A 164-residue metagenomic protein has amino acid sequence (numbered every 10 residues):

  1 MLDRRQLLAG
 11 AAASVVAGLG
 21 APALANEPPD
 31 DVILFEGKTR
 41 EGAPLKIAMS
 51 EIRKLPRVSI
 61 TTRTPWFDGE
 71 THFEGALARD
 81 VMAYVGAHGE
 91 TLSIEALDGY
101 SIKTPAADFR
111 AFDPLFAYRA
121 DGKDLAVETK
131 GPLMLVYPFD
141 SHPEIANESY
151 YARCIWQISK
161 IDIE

Functional and structural regions predicted by a protein language model:
L2, L24-E164: N-terminal intrinsically disordered, low-complexity segments enriched in P/E/S/T
Q6-A25: N-terminal export signals
